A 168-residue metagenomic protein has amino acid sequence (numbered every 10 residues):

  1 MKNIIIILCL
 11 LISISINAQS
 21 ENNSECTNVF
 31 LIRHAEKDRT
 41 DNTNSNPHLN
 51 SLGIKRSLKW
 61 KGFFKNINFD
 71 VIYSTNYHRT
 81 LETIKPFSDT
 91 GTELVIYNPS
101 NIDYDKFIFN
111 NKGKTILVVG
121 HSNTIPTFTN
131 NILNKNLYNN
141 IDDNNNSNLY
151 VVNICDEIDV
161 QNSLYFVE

Functional and structural regions predicted by a protein language model:
M1-S24: Bacterial Sec-dependent N-terminal signal peptides
E21-N111, I125-F128, K135-Q161, Y165-V167: Active-site-proximal alpha-helix that buttresses catalytic centers in soluble enzyme cores
L117-V119: Periplasmic-binding protein-like
